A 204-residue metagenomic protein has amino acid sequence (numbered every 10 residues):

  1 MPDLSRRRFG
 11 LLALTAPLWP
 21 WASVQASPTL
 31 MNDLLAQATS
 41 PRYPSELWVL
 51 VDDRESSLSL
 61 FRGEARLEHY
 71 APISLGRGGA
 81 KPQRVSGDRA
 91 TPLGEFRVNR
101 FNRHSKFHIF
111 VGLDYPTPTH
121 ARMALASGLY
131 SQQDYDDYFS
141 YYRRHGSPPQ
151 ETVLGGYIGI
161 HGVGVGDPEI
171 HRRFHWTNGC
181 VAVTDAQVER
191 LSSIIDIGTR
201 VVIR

Functional and structural regions predicted by a protein language model:
M1-A16: N-terminal secretory signal peptides and thylakoid transit peptides that target proteins across membranes
D3, P20-P41: C-terminal segment of N-terminal export signals and the immediately downstream linker at the start of the mature
D33-L47, L75-N99, D185-E189: N-terminal post-signal-peptidase region of extra-cytosolic proteins
Q37-A38, R100-R204: Exported/periplasmic cell-wall-interacting domains
P44-E46, D53-E55, E68, L93 (+3 more regions): Extracytoplasmic
A65-R77: Short Gly/aromatic-enriched secondary-structure transition segments
